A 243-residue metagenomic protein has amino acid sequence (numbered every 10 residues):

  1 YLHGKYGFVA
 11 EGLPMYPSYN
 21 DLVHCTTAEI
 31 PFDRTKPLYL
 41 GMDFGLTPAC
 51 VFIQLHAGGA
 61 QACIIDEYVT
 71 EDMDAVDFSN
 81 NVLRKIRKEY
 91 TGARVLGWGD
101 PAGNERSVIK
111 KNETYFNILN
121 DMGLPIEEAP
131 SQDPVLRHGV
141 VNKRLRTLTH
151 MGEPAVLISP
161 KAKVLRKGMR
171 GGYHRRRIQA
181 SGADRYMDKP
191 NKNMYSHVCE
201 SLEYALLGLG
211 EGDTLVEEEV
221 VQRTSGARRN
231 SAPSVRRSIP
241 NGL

Functional and structural regions predicted by a protein language model:
Y1-F44: ATPase catalytic-site recognition across NTP-hydrolyzing enzymes
H3-G7, L55-G58, L206, G210: Hydrophobic/aromatic-lined pockets within catalytic cores
A10-G12, T27, A49-C50, M73-A75 (+1 more regions): Short acidic/glycine-rich loop or secondary-structure boundary segments that cap or lie
L46, K111, Y115, H197-S201: Catalytic-loop motifs flanking and including active-site residues across diverse enzymes
L46-P48, G59: Coil-to-beta-strand transition motifs
P48-Q54, E203: Short beta-strand scaffold segments in enzyme catalytic cores
G58-N191, G212-D213, V220-L243: Mg2+-dependent endonuclease catalytic cores in nucleic-acid-processing enzymes, primarily RNase H-like
P190-E218: Acidic, Mg2+-coordinating catalytic module of metal-dependent nucleases/exonucleases that use a two-metal-ion mechanism
